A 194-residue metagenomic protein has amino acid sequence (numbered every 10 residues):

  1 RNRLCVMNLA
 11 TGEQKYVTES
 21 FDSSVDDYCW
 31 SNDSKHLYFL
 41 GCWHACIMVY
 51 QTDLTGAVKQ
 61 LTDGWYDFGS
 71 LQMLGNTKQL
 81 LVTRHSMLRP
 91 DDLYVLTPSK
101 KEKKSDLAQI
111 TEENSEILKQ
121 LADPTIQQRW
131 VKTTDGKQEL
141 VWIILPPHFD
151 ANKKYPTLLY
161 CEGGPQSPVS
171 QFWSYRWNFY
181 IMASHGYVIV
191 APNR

Functional and structural regions predicted by a protein language model:
R1-D33, G41-C42, Q51-G69, T97-Q127 (+1 more regions): Multi-bladed beta-propeller domains
R1-R3, C46-M48, P90-D92, Y155: A detector of repeated loop/turn-to-beta-strand junctions in beta-rich toroidal repeat architectures
C5, Y38, F179-A183: Short, well-ordered alpha-helical packing segments
G12, S34, A45, G64 (+3 more regions): Glycine-centered flexibility sites
G12-K15, K35, I47, K59 (+3 more regions): Glycine-centered loop/turn positions within well-structured domains that cap or flank conserved ligand/cofactor-binding
S23, A45, S174-Y175: Amphipathic, positively biased hydrophobic alpha-helical segments used for protein targeting and membrane insertion
L37-F39, L81: Conserved beta-propeller blade signature
G69-R194: Serine-hydrolase catalytic core recognition
